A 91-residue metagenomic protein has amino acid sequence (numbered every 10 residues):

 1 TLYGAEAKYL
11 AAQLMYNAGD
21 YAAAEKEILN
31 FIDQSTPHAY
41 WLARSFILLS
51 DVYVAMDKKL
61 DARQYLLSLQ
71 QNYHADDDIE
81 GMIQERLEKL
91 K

Functional and structural regions predicted by a protein language model:
T1-K91: Acidic, polar-rich low-complexity tracts and alpha-helical solenoid repeat scaffolds
